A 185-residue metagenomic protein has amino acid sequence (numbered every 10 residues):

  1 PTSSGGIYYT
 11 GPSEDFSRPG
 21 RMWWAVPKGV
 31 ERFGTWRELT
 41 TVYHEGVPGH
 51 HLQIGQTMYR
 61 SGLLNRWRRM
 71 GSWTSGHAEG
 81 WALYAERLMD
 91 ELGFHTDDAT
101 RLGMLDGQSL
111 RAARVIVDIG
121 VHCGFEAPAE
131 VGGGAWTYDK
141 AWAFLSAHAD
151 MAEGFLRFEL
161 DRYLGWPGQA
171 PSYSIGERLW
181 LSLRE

Functional and structural regions predicted by a protein language model:
P1-E185: Long, His/Glu/Asp-enriched segments that create or flank divalent metal/ion-associated functional microenvironments
